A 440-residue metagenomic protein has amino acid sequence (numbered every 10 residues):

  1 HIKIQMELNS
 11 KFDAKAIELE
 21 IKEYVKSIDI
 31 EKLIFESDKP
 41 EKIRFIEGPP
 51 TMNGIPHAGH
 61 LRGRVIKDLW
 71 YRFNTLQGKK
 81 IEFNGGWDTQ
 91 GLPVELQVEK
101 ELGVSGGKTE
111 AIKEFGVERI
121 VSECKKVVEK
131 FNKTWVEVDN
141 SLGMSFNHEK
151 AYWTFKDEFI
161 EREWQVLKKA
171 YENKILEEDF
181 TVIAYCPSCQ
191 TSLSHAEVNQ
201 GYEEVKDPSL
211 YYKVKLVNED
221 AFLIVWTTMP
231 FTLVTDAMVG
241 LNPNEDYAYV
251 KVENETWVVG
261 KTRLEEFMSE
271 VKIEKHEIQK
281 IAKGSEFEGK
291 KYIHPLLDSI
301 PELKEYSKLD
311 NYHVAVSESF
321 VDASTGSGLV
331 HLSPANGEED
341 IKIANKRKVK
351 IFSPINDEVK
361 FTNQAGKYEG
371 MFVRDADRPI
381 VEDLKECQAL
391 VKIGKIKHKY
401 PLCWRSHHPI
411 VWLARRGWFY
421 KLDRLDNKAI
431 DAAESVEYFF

Functional and structural regions predicted by a protein language model:
I4-E255, S333-K346, K350-A365, L384-E437: N-terminal, positively charged nucleic-acid-binding surface of large information/translation enzymes
D13, G107, A111, N147 (+2 more regions): Short, solvent-exposed coil/turn linker segments
K80, T235-N356: Catalytic alpha/beta core of large soluble enzyme barrels
G116, G260, K283, G370-F372 (+1 more regions): Helix N-terminus capping/helix-initiation residues
F287-G289, K367-D377, E386: A glycine-biased structural micro-motif
L303-S307, N311, M371-F372, A376 (+1 more regions): Extended, non-globular alpha-helical segments
